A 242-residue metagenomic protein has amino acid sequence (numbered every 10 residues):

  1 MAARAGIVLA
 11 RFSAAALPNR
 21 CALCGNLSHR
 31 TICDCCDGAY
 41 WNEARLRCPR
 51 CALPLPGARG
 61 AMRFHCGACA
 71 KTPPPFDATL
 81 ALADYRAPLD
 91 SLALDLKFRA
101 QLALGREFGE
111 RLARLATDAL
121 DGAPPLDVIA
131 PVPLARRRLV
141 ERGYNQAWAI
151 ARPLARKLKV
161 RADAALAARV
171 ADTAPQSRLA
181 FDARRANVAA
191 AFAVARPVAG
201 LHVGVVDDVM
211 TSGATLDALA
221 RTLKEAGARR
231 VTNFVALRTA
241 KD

Functional and structural regions predicted by a protein language model:
M1-D207, T211-D242: Glycine-rich phosphate/pyrophosphate-handling loop used in enzymes and phosphotransfer proteins
